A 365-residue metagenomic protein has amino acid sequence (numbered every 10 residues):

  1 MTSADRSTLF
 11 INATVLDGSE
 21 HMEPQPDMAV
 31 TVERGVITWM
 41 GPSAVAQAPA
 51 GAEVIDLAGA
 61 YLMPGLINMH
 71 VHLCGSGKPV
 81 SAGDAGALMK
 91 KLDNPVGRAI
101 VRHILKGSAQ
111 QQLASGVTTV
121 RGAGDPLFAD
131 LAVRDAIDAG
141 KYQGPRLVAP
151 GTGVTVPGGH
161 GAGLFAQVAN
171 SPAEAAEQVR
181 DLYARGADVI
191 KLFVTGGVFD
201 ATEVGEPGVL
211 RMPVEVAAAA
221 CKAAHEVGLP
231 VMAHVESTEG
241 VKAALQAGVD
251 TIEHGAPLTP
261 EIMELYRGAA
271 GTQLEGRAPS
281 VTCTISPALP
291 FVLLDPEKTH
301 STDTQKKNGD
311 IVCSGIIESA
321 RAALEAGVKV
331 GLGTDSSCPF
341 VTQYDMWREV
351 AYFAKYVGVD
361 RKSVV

Functional and structural regions predicted by a protein language model:
M1-P49, A60-M63: N-terminal metal-binding scaffold of metallo-dependent hydrolase/deaminase domains
A60, H70-C74, H225, H234 (+2 more regions): Histidine-centered divalent metal-coordination motifs
Y61-A136, A247: Metal-associated gating/positioning segment near the N- to mid-region
G65-V71, V120-R121, L147-G151, I190-L192 (+4 more regions): Hydrophobic faces of well-ordered beta-strands that scaffold small-molecule active sites in alpha/beta enzyme cores
H72, D125, T152-V154, T195 (+4 more regions): Active-site beta-loop-alpha junctions enriched in small/polar residues
G75-H103, Q143, G151, T155-G163 (+2 more regions): Active-site gating loops and adjacent loop-to-helix segments of metal-dependent hydrolytic enzymes
A132, A173-S280, D295-S301, D310-V330: Histidine/acidic residue-rich metal-binding segments in metalloenzymes
E226, P230, D303-T304, S314-V365: His/Asp/Glu-enriched, well-ordered alpha-helical/loop segment that forms or immediately abuts the divalent-metal
